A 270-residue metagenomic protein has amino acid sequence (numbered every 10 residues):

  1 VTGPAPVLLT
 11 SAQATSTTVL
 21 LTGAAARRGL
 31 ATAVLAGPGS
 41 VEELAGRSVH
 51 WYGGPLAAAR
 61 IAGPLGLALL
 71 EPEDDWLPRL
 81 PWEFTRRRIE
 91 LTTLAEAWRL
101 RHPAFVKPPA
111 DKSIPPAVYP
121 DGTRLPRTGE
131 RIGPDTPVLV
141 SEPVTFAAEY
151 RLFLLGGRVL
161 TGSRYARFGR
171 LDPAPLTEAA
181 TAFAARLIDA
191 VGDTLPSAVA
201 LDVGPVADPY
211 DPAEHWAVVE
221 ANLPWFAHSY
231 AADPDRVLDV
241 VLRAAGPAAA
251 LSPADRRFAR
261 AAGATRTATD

Functional and structural regions predicted by a protein language model:
V1, T269-D270: Basic/polar N-terminal segments that are highly enriched at the extreme N-terminus, encompassing both cleavable
V1-P4, P212-E214: Extreme N-terminus of proteins, especially the signal/transit-peptide cleavage junction and the first residues
T2-R28, T32-V191: Active-site nucleotide/adenylate-binding loops and adjacent lid/helix of ATP-dependent enzymes
A58-I61, V237, F258, D270: Generic hydrophobic, helix-prone segments enriched in Leu/Val/Ile
V159-G162, L195-A231: Conserved metal-phosphate-binding beta-hairpin within the catalytic cores of diverse ATP-dependent phosphoryl-transfer
A166-A213, D239-V240, A244-A245, A249 (+1 more regions): A long amphipathic alpha-helix within ATP-dependent nucleotide-binding catalytic cores
S229-R243: C-terminal structured interaction module
